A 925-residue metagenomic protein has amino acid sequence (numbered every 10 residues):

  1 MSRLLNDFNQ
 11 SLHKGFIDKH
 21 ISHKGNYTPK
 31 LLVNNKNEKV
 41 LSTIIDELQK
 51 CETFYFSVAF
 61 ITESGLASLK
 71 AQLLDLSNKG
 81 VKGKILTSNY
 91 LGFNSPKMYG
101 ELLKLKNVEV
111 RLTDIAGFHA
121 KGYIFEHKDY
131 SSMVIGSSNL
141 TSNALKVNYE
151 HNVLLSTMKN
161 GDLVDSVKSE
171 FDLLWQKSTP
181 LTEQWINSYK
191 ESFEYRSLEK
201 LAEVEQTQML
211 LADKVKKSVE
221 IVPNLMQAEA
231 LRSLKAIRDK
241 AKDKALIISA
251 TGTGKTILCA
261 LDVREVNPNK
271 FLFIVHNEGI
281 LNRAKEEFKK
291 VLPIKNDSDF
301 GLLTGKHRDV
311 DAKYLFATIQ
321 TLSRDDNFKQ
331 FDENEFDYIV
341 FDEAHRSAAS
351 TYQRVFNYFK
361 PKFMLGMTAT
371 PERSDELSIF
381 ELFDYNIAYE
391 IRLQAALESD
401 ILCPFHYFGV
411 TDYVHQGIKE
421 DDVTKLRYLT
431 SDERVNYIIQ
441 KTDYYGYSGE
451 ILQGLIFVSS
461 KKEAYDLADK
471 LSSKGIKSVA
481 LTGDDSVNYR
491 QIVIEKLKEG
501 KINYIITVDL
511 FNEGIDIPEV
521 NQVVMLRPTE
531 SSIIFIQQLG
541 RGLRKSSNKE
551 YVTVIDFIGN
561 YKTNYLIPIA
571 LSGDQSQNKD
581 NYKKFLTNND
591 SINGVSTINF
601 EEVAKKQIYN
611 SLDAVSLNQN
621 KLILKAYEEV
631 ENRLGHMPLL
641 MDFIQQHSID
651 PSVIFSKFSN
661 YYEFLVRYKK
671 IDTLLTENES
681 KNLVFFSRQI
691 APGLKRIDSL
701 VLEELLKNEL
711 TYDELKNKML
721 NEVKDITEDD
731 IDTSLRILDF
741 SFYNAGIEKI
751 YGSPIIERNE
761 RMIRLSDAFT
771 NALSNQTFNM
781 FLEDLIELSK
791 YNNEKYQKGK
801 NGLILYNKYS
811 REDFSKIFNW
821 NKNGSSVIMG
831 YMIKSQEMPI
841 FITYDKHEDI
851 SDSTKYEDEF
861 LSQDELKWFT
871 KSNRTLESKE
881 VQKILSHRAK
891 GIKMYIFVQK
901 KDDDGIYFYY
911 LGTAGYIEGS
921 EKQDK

Functional and structural regions predicted by a protein language model:
M1-N224: PLD/PLD-like phosphodiesterase catalytic module centered on the HKD motif
I135, Y504-T507, F511-P528, I534-Q537 (+1 more regions): A short beta-strand element within the Helicase C-terminal
E194-P223, D443-Y444, S448-G449, Q453 (+2 more regions): Long, largely alpha-helical accessory region at the distal end of helicase-like NTP-driven motors
D239-V263: Walker A/P-loop
N282, H307-V310, N327, Y465-D466 (+1 more regions): Conserved helicase ATPase core of P-loop NTP-dependent helicases/translocases
H345-H406: Post-DEXD/H (motif II) to motif III coupling segment of the RecA-like Helicase ATP-binding lobe
I387-L455: Conserved interdomain linker/interface between the two RecA-like ATPase lobes of SF2 helicase motors
S532-Q537, R541-L571: Conserved segment of the helicase C-terminal RecA-like domain
